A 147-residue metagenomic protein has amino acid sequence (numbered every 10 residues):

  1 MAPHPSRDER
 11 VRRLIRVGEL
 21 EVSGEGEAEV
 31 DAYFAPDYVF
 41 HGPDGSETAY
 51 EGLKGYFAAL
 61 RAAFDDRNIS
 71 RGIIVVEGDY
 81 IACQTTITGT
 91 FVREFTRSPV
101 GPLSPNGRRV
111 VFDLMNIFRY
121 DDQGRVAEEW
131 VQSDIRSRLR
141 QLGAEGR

Functional and structural regions predicted by a protein language model:
M1-R147: C-terminal and inter-domain tail/linker signature
